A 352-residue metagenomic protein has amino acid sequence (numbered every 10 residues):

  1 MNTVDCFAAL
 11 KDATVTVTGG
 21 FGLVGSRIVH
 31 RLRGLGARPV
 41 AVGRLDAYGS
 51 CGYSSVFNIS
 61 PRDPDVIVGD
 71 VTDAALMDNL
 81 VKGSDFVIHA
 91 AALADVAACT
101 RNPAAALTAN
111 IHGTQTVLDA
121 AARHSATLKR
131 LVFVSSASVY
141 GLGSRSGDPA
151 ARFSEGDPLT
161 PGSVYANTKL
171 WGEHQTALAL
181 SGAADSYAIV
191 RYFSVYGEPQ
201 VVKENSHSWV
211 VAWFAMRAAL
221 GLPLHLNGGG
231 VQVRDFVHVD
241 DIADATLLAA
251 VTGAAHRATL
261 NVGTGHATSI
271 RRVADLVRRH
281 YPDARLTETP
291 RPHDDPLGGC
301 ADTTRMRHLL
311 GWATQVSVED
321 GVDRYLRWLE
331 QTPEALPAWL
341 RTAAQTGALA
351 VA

Functional and structural regions predicted by a protein language model:
M1-F86: N-terminal Rossmann/SDR dinucleotide-binding element
G34, A218-A352: C-terminal substrate-binding subdomain of Rossmann-fold SDR/epimerase-dehydratase oxidoreductases
D85-I88, V132: N-terminal Rossmann-like NAD(P) cofactor-binding module of classical short-chain dehydrogenase/reductase
A91-A94, S135-S136: Conserved NAD(P)H cofactor-binding loop of Rossmann-fold oxidoreductase domains
A97-H112, G156-P158: Short alpha-helical oligomerization interface
Q115-V164: Conserved Rossmann-fold NAD(P)-dependent oxidoreductase catalytic core, especially the SDR/UDP-sugar
Y140-G141, S163-V164, R191-S208: Flexible, glycine-rich beta-alpha linker
T160-A188, A219-L220: Active-site Tyr-X1-5-Lys
